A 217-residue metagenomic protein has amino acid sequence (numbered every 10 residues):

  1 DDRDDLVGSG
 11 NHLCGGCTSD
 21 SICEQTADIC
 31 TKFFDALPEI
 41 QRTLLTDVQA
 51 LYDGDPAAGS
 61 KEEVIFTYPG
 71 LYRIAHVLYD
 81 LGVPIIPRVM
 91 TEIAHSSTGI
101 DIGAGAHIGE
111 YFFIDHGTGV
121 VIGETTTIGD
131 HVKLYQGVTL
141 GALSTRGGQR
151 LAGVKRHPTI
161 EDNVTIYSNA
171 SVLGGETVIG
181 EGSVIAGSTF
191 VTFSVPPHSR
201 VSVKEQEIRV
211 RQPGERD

Functional and structural regions predicted by a protein language model:
D1-E92, R216-D217: Terminal amphipathic alpha-helical/low-complexity segments used for targeting or macromolecular assembly
L78-F113: Short, conserved active-site entrance elements at the starts or edges of catalytic domains
H107, T127, P196: Residue-level recognition of oxygen-bearing side chains
Y111, T127, G137: Basic (Lys/Arg-enriched) interaction patch that binds polyanionic ligands
H116-G117: Glycine-rich phosphate/pyrophosphate-binding beta-alpha loops
D130-D217: Glycine-rich hexapeptide-repeat left-handed beta-helix
